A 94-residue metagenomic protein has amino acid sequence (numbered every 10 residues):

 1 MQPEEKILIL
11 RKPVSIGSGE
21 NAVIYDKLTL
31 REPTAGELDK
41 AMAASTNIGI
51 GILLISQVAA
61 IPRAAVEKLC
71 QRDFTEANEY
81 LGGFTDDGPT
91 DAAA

Functional and structural regions predicted by a protein language model:
Q2-A94: Short, surface-exposed, charged amphipathic helix/loop patches that serve as local interaction elements
